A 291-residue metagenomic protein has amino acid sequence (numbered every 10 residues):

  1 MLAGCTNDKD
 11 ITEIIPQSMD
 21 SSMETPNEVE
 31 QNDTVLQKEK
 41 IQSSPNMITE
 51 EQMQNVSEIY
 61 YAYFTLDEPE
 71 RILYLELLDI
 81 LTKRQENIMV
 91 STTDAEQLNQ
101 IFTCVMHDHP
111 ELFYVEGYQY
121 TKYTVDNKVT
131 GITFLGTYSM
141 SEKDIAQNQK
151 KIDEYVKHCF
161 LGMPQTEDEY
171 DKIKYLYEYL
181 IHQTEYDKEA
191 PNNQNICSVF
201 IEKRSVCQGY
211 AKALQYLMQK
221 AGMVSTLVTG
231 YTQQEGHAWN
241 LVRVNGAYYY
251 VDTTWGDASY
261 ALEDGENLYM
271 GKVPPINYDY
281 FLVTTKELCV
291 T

Functional and structural regions predicted by a protein language model:
G4-E167, T284-T291: N-terminal accessory/pre-domain segments preceding catalytic cores
E86, S198-I201: A short, structure-level motif marking secondary-structure boundaries and short turns
M89, Q183, D187-P191, A261-G265: Repeated polar recognition positions within modular binding domains
D144-V199: Secondary-structure boundary elements
D187, P191-Q194, R204, S225-E235: Catalytic cysteine-centered active-site loop
E202-V206, Y210: Secondary-structure capping and boundary motifs in well-ordered enzyme cores
G209-L288: Hydrophobic/aromatic-rich core segments of domains that either
